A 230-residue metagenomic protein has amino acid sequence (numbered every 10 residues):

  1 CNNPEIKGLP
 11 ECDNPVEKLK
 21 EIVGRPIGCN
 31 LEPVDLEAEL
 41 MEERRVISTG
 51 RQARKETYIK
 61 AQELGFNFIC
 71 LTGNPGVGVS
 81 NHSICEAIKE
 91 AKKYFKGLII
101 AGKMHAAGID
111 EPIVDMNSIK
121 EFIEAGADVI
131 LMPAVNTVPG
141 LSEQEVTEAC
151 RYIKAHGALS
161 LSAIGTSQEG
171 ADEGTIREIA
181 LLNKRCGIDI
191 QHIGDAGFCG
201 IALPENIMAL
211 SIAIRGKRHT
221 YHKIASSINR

Functional and structural regions predicted by a protein language model:
C1-G65, I69-I109: Active-site entrance/lid segments in N-terminal catalytic domains of soluble metabolic enzymes
C1-G8, L64-G76, E124-T137, K184-L203: Glycine-rich phosphate-binding active-site loops on the catalytic face of alpha/beta enzymes
L9-L19, A196-S227: C-terminal helical cap(s) of enzyme catalytic domains, especially alpha/beta-barrels
L19, K60-E63, A91, F122 (+3 more regions): Generic structural signal for hydrophobic
N30-L36, N74-G76, G102-I109, P133-T137 (+3 more regions): Active-site beta-loop-alpha junctions enriched in small/polar residues
E43, P112-F122, Q168-I188: Catalytic cores of alpha/beta
A53-R54, S83-I88, I113-I119, Q144-A149 (+1 more regions): Charged helix-capping and loop-helix junction motifs
P112-N136, E143-L161: A contiguous, surface-oriented mixed alpha/beta subdomain in the mid-to-C-terminal portion of proteins that forms
